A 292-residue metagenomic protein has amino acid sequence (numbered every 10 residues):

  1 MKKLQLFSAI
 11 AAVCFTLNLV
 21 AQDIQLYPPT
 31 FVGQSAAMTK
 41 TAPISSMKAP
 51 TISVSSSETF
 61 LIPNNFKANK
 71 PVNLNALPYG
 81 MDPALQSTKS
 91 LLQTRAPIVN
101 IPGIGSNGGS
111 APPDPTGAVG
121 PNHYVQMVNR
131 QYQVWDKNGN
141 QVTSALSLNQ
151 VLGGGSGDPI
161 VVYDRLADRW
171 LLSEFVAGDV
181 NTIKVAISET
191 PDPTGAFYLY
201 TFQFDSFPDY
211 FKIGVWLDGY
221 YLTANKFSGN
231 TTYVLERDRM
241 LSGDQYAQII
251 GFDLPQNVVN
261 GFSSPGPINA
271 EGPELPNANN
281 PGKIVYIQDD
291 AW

Functional and structural regions predicted by a protein language model:
M1-I24: Bacterial Sec-dependent N-terminal signal peptides
Q22-W292: C-terminal PAP-associated
